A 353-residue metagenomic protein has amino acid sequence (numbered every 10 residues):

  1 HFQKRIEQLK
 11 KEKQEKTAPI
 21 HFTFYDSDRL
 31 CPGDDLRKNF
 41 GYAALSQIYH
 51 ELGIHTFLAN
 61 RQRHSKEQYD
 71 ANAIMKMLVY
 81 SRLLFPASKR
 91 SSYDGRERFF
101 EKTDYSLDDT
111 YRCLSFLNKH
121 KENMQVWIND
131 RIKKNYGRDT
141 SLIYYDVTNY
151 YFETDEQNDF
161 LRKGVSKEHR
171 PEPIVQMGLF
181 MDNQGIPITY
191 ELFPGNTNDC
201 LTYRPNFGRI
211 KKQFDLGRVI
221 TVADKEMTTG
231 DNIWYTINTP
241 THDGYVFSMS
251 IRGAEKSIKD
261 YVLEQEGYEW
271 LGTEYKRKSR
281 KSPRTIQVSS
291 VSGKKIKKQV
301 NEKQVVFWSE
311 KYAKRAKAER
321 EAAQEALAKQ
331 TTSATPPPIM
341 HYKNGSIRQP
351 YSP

Functional and structural regions predicted by a protein language model:
H1, Q14-T17, C31-P32, L52-P353: Anion-binding and metal-coordination hotspots
H1-Q8: Short, surface-exposed polybasic/aromatic micro-patch for ligand or macromolecular engagement
T23-E51: A cross-kingdom signal targeting lumenal/periplasmic-facing segments of multi-pass membrane and secretory-pathway
